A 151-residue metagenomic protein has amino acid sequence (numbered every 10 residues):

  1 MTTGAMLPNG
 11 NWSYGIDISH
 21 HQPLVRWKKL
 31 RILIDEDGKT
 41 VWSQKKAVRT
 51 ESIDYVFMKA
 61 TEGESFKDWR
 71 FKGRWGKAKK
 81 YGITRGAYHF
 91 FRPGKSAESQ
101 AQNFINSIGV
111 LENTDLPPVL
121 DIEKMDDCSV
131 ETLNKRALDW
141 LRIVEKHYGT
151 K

Functional and structural regions predicted by a protein language model:
M1-G63: Boundary/entry segment of secreted carbohydrate-active catalytic domains
S13-D17, D54-K59, T84-H89, L116-I122 (+1 more regions): Structural recognition of the beta-strand scaffold that forms the well-ordered cores of secreted hydrolase catalytic
H20-L24, T61-F66, R85, F91-S96 (+1 more regions): Solvent-exposed loop/turn segments at secondary-structure junctions within structured extracellular/periplasmic domains
L30-R31, W75-A78, L141: Short amphipathic alpha-helical segments and helix-helix/interface helices
L33-E36, A47-T50, Q102-K151: Surface-exposed substrate-engagement region within the catalytic domains of secreted or surface-exposed extracellular
S65-H89: Aromatic-lined substrate-binding rim segments of carbohydrate-active enzymes
W69-G73, S99, E131-K135: Generic recognition of short, well-ordered alpha-helical segments
R70, R92-I105: Glycine-rich anion/phosphate-binding loops
